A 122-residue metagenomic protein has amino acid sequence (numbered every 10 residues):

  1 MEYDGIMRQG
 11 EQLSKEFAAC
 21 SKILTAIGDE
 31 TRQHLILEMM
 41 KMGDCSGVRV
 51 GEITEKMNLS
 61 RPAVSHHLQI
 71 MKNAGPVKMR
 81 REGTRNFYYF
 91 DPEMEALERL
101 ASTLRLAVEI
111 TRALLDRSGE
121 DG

Functional and structural regions predicted by a protein language model:
M1-C20, L37-K41, Y89-G122: Amphipathic alpha-helical dimerization/coiled-coil segments that flank or bridge DNA-binding/regulatory modules
A18-S60, T84-E95: N-terminal helix-turn-helix DNA-binding core of bacterial DNA-binding proteins
I23-I27, V77, S118: Short N-terminal secondary-structure initiator segments
L35, A74-V77: A short linear hydrophobic-aromatic micro-motif
L37, H66-H67: Base-recognition residues in the alpha-helical recognition helix of bacterial helix-turn-helix
E55, H66, K72-N73: Alpha-helical residues within the helix-turn-helix
S65, E82-G83: Short loop/turn and capping residues at structural boundaries
